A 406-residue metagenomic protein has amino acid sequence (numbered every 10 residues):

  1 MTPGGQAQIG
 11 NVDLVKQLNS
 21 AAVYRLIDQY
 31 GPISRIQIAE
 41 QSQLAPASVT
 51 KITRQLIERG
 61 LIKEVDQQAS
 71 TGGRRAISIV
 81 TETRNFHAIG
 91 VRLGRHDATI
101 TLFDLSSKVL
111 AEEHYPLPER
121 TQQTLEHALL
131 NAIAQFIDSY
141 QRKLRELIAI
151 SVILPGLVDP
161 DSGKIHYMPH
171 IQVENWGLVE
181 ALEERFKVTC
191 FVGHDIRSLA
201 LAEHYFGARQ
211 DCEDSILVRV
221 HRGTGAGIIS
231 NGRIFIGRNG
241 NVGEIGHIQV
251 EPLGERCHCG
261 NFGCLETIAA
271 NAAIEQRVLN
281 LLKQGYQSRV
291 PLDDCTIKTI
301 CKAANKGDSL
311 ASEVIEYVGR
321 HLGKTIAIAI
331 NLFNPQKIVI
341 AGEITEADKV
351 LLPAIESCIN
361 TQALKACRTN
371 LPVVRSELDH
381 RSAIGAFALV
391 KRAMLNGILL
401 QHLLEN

Functional and structural regions predicted by a protein language model:
M1-V65, T71-E146, L253, L265-N406: ATP-binding/phosphotransfer module of carbohydrate and carboxylate kinases, centering on a glycine-rich
A88-R92, L147-S151, S215-R219, G225-G227: Short glycine-aspartate micro-motif
D104, P160, I229: Short, acidic, Ser/Thr-enriched surface-loop or helix-capping motifs
V109-D214, V350-T361: Glycine-rich phosphate-binding loop and adjoining helix at the ATP-binding site of ATP-dependent phosphoryl-transfer
E112-H114, R120-L125, E174, A181-K302 (+1 more regions): Glycine/GP-enriched mid-protein hinge/lid loop-to-helix segment characteristic of carbohydrate kinases
P155-V158, R222-G223, I344: Short glycine-rich anion-binding loops that position phosphate/pyrophosphate groups of nucleotides and phosphorylated
